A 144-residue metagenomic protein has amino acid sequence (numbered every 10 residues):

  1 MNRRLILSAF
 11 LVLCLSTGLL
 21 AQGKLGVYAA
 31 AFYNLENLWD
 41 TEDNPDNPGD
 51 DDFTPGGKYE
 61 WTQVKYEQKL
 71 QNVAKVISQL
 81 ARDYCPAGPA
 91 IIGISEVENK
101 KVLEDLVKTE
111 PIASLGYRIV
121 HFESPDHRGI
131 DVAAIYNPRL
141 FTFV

Functional and structural regions predicted by a protein language model:
M1-A9: Bacterial N-terminal signal peptides that target proteins for export
S8-G18: Bacterial N-terminal signal peptides
L20-I112, V120-V132: N-terminal, active-site-proximal structural segment of metallo-dependent hydrolase catalytic domains
A113-V120, T142-V144: Short secondary-structure capping/junction motifs at helix and strand boundaries
A133-V144: A well-ordered secondary-structure block
